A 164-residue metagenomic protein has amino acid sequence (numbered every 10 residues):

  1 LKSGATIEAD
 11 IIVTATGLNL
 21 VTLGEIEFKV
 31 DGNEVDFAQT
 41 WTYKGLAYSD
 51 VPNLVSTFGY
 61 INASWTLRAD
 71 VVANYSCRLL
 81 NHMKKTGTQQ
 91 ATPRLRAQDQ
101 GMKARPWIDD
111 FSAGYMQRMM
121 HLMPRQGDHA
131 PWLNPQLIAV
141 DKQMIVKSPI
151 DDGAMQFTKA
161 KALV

Functional and structural regions predicted by a protein language model:
L1-D70, N74-N81, G153-V164: Flavin (primarily FAD) cofactor-binding/catalytic cores of flavoenzymes
N53-V164: C-terminal, flexible cofactor-proximal segment of oxidoreductases
